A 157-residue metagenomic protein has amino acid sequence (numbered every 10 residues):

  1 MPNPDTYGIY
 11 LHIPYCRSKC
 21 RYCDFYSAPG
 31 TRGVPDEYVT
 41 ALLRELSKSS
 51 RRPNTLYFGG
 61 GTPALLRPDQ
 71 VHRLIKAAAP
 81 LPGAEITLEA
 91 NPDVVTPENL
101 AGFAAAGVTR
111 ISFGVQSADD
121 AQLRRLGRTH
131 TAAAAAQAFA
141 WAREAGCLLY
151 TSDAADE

Functional and structural regions predicted by a protein language model:
P4-E37, D120-R124, T129: Canonical Radical SAM [4Fe-4S] cluster-binding loop centered on the CxxxCxxC motif and its immediate flanking residues
Y7, N54, A84, T109 (+1 more regions): Short acidic/polar active-site loop segments enriched in Thr and Asp
I9, E45-S47, V95-A106, F139-A140: Short amphipathic alpha-helices and their capping/turn segments at secondary-structure boundaries
Y26-R32, S47-P82, I86, N91-A101 (+2 more regions): Conserved glycine-rich "GG(E/T)P / GGGxP" loop and the immediately following alpha-helix in the radical SAM core
A78, A134-L149: Alpha-helix-loop-beta-strand connector modules within alpha/beta enzyme cores
L100-A118: Non-cysteine beta-strand/loop elements that form the S-adenosyl-L-methionine
Y150-E157: Conserved small/polar residues in nucleotide/adenosyl-binding loops
